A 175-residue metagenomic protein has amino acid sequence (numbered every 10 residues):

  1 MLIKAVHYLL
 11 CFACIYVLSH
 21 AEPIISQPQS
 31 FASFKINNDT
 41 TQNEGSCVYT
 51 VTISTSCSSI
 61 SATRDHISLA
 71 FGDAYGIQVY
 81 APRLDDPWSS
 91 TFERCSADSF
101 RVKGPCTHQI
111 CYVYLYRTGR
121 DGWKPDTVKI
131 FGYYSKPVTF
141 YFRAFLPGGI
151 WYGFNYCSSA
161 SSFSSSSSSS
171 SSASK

Functional and structural regions predicted by a protein language model:
L2-K175: Regulatory, non-catalytic segments
